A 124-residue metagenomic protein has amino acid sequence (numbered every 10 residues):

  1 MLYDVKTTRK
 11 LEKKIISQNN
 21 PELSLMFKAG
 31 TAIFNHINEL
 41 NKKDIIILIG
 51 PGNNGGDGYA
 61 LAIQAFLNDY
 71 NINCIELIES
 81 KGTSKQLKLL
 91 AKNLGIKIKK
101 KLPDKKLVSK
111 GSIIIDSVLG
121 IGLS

Functional and structural regions predicted by a protein language model:
M1-K42: Positively charged, low-complexity intrinsically disordered leader regions
L2-Y3, E39-S124: Glycine-rich phosphate/dinucleotide-binding loop and adjoining beta-alpha-beta core of small-molecule
